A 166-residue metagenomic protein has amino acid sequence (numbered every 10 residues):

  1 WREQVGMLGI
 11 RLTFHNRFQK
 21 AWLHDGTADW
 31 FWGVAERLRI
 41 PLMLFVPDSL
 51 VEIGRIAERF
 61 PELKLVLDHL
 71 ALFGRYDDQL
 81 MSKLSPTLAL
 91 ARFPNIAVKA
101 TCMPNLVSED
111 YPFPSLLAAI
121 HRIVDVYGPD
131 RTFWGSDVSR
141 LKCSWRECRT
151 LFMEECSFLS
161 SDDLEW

Functional and structural regions predicted by a protein language model:
W1-E3: Extended, non-globular alpha-helical segments
V5-R17: Active-site groove signature of glycoside hydrolases
L8-G9, A21-W134: Catalytic pocket-lining loop regions of alpha/beta-barrel enzymes, especially the amidohydrolase/enolase/GH5 lineages
F14, D68-A71, D163-W166: A generic structural motif
R17, N105, M153: Generic anion/oxyanion-binding catalytic loop in active/binding sites
H121-R122, V126-F133, K142-W166: Mid-to-C-terminal alpha-helical segments outside catalytic/metal-binding sites
D137: Active-site glycine-centered loops adjacent to acidic/histidine catalytic or metal-binding residues that shape
